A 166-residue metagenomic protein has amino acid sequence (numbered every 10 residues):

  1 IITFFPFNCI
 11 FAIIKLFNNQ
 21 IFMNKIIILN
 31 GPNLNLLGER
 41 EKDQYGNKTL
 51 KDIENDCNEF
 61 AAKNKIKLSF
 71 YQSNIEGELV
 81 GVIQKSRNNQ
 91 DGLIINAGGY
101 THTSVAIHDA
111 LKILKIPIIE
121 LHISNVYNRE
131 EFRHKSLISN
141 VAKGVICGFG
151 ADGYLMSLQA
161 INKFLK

Functional and structural regions predicted by a protein language model:
M23-I26: Extreme N-terminal starter segment of soluble prokaryotic enzymes
L37-K51: Glycine- and acidic-residue-enriched helix-capping/strand-helix junction motifs
S69-G77: Short beta->alpha junction loops
S86-L93: Short acidic/histidine-rich motifs immediately flanking catalytic phosphotransfer sites in two-component signaling
I95-N125: Mid-chain, well-packed structural core segment of small domains
N128-K166: Short, glycine-/small-residue-rich phosphate/pyrophosphate-handling segment
